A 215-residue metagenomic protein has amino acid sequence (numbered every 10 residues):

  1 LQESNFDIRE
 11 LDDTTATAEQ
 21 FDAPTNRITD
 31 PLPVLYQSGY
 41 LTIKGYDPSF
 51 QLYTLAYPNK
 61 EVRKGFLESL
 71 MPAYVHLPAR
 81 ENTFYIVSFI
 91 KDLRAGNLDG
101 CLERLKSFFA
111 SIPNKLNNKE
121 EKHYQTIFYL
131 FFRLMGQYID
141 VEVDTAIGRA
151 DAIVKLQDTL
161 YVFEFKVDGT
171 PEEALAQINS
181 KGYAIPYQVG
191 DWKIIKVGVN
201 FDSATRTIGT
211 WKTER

Functional and structural regions predicted by a protein language model:
L1-E173, S180, K193, I208-R215: Extended alpha-helical interface modules used as scaffolds for assembling large macromolecular complexes
I178-A184: Short, well-ordered amphipathic alpha-helices
A184-D191: Arginine/glycine-rich "motif VI" loop of SF2 helicases in the C-terminal RecA-like domain
I195-N200: Extended hydrophobic secondary-structure segments that form protein cores and membrane-embedded regions
F201-R206: Short, highly charged C-terminal tails/helix-capping segments
